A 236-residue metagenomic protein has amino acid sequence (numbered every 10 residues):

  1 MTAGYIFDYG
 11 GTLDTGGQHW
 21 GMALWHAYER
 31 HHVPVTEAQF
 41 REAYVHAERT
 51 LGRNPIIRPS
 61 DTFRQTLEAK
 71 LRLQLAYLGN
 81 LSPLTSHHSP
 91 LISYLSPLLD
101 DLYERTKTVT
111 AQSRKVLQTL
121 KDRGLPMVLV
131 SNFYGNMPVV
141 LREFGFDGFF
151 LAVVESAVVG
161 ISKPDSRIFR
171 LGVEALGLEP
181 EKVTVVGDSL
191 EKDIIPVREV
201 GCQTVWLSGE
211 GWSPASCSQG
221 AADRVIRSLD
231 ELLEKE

Functional and structural regions predicted by a protein language model:
M1-A3, F7, T15, A38 (+3 more regions): Asp-based, Mg2+/Mn2+-dependent phosphohydrolase catalytic module
T2-Q118, R123: N-terminal helical cap/lid subdomain that shapes the substrate entry/recognition surface in HAD-like hydrolases
